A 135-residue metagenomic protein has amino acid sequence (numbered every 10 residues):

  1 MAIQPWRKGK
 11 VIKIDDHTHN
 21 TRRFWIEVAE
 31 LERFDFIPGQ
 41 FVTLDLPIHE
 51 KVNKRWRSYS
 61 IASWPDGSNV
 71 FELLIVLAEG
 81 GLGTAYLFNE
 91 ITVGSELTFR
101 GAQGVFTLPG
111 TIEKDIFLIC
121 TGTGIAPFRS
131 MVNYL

Functional and structural regions predicted by a protein language model:
A2-P5, K51, G80-L135: FNR/FR-type flavoprotein reductase catalytic core
A2-S95: Ferredoxin-reductase
